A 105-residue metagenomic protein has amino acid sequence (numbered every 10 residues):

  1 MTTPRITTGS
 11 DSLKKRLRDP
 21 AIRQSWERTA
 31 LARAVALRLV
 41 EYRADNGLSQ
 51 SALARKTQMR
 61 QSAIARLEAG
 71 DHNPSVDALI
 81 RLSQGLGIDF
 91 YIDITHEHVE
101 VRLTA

Functional and structural regions predicted by a protein language model:
M1-L37, E41, V99-A105: N-terminal flexible/basic segments that precede or flank functional cores
L37-K56: Short basic helix-loop element that most often maps to the first helix and adjoining turn of HTH DNA-binding modules
R38, A63-R66, A78, Y91: Residue-level recognition of specific faces of alpha-helices
T57, H96-E97: Conserved beta-strand edge residues that scaffold enzyme active sites
T57-N73: Recognition helix of helix-turn-helix/homeodomain-like DNA-binding domains that insert into the DNA major groove
D71, E97-V99: The DNA-recognition helices of helix-turn-helix-type DNA-binding domains
D77-D93: DNA major-groove recognition helix of helix-turn-helix/homeodomain DNA-binding modules
